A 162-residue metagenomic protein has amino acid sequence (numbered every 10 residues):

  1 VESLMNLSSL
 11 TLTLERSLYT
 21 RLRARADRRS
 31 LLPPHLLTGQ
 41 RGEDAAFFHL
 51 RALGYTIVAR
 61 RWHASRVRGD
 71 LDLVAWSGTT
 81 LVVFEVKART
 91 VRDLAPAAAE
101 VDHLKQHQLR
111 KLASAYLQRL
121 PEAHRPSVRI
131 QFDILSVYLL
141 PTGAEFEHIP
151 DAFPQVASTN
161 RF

Functional and structural regions predicted by a protein language model:
V1-G42: Interdomain/boundary linker segments immediately adjacent to catalytic/signaling cores
S3-T13, L120-F162: Domain-level recognition of nuclease-like catalytic cores that cleave nucleotide substrates
L37, R41-A45, L104, Q108: A generic alpha-helix signature
A46, L50, L71-L94, L109: Conserved catalytic cores of phosphodiester-cleaving nucleases, focusing on short active-site segments
A52-R66: A short acidic/basic microdomain associated with nuclease active sites
I57-A59, V83, F132: Hydrophobic residues on conserved beta-strands that form the core of alpha/beta folds
R66-R68, T142: Short acidic/glycine-enriched loop/turn segments that link adjacent beta-strands
A88-T142: Catalytic cores of nucleic-acid endonucleases
